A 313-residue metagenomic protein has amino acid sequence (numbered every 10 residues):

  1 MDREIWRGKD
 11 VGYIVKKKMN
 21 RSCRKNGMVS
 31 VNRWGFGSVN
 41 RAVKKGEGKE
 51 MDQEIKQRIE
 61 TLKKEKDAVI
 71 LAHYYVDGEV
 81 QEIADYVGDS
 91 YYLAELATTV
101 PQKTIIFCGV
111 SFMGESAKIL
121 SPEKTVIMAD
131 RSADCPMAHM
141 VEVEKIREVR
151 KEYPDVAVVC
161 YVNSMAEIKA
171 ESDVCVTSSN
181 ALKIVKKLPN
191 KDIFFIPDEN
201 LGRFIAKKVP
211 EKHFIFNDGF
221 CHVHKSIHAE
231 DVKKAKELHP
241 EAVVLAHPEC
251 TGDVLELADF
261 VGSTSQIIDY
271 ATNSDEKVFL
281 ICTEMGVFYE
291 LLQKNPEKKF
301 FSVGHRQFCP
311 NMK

Functional and structural regions predicted by a protein language model:
R33-E50: Short, Lys/Arg-enriched N-terminal segments with co-localized hydrophobic residues within the first ~10-30 amino acids
M51-I281, V287-K313: Active-site loop-to-helix "anion-binding N-cap" substructures in soluble metabolic enzymes
